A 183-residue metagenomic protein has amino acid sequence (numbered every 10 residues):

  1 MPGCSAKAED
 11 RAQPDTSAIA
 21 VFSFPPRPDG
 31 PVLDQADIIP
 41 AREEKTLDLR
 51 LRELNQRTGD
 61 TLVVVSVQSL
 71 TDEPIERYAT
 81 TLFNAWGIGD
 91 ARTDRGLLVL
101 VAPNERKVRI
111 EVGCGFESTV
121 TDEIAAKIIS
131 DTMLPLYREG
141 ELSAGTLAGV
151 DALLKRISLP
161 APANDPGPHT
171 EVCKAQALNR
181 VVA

Functional and structural regions predicted by a protein language model:
P2-A183: A structural boundary signal for the start of the first folded domain, especially the loop/turn and N-capping region
